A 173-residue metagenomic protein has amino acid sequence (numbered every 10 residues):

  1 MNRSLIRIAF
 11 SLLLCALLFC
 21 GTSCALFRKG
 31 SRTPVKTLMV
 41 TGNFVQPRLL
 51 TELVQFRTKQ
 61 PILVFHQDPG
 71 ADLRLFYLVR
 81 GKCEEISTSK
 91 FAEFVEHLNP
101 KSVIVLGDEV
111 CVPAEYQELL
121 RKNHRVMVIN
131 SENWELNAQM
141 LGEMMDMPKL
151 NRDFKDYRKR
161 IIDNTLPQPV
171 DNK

Functional and structural regions predicted by a protein language model:
M1-N2, A25: Generic detector of bulky aromatic hydrophobic side chains
N2-F10: Bacterial N-terminal signal peptides that target proteins for export
A9-C20: Bacterial N-terminal signal peptides
F19-F27: Bacterial Sec-dependent signal peptides at the C-terminal "C-region" and cleavage site
L26-K173: Extracellular glycan-binding segments that recognize GlcNAc-based cell-wall polysaccharides
